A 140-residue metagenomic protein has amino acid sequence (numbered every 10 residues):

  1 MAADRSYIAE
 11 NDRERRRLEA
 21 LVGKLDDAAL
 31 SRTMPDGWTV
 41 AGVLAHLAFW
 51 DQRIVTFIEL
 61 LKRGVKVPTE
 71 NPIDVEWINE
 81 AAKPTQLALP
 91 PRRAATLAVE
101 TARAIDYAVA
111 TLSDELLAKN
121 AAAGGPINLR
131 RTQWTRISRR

Functional and structural regions predicted by a protein language model:
M1-D27, F49-L60, R136-R140: Alpha-helical bundle segments that constitute or directly flank the non-heme di-iron/ferroxidase center
M1-Y7, R53-T101: Short, helix-capping/interhelical loops that line the mouth of catalytic, cofactor-, or ligand-binding pockets
A2-R5, A9, M34, W38-A41 (+1 more regions): Short, solvent-exposed segments of well-ordered alpha helices
E10-R13, R17, T96-E100, A104: A non-catalytic, amphipathic alpha-helix used as a structural packing/dimerization or gating element in enzyme scaffolds
R16-A41, R63-P68, D106-I127: Helix-loop segments that flank and shape redox-cofactor active sites
R32-T56: N-terminal leader/targeting helix
G124-R139: Individual transmembrane alpha-helices with interfacial aromatic-anchor signatures
